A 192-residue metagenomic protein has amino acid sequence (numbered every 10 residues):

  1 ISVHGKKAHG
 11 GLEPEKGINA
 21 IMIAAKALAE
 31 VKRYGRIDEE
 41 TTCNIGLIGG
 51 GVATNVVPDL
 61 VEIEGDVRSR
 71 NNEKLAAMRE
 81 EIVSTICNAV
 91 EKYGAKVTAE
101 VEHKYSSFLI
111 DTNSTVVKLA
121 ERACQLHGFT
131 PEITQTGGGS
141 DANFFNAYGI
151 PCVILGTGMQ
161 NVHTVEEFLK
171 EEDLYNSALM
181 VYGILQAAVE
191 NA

Functional and structural regions predicted by a protein language model:
S2-G11, E15-A192: Metal-dependent amide/peptide-bond hydrolase catalytic core, centered on the "pita-bread" metallohydrolase fold
